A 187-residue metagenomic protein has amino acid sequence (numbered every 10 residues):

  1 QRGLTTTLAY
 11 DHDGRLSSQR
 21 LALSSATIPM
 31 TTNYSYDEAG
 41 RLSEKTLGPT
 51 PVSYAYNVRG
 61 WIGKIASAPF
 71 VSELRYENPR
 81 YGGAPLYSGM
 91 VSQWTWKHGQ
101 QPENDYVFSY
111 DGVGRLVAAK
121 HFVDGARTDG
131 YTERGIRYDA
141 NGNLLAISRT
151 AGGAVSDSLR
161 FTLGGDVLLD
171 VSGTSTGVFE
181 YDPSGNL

Functional and structural regions predicted by a protein language model:
Q1-L187: Acidic/glycine-rich beta-solenoid
